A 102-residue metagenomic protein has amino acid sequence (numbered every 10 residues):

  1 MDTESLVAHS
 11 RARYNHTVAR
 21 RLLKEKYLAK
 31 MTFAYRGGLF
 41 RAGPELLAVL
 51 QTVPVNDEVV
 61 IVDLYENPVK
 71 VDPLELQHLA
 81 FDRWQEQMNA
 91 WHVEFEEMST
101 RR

Functional and structural regions predicted by a protein language model:
M1-R102: A preference for well-ordered globular domain cores that mediate specific macromolecular interactions or catalysis
